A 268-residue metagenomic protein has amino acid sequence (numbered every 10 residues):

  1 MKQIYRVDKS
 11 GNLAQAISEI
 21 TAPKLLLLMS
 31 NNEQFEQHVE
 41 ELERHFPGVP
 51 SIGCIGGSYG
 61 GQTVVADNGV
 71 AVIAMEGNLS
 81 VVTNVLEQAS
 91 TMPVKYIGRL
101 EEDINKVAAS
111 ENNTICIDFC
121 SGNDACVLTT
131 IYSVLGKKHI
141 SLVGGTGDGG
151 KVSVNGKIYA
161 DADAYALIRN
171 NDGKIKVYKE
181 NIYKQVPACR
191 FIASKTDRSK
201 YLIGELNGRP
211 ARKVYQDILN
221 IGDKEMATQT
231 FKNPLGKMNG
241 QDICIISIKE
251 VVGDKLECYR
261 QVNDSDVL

Functional and structural regions predicted by a protein language model:
M1-H45, V49, C54-L268: Small-residue-enriched flexible segments
